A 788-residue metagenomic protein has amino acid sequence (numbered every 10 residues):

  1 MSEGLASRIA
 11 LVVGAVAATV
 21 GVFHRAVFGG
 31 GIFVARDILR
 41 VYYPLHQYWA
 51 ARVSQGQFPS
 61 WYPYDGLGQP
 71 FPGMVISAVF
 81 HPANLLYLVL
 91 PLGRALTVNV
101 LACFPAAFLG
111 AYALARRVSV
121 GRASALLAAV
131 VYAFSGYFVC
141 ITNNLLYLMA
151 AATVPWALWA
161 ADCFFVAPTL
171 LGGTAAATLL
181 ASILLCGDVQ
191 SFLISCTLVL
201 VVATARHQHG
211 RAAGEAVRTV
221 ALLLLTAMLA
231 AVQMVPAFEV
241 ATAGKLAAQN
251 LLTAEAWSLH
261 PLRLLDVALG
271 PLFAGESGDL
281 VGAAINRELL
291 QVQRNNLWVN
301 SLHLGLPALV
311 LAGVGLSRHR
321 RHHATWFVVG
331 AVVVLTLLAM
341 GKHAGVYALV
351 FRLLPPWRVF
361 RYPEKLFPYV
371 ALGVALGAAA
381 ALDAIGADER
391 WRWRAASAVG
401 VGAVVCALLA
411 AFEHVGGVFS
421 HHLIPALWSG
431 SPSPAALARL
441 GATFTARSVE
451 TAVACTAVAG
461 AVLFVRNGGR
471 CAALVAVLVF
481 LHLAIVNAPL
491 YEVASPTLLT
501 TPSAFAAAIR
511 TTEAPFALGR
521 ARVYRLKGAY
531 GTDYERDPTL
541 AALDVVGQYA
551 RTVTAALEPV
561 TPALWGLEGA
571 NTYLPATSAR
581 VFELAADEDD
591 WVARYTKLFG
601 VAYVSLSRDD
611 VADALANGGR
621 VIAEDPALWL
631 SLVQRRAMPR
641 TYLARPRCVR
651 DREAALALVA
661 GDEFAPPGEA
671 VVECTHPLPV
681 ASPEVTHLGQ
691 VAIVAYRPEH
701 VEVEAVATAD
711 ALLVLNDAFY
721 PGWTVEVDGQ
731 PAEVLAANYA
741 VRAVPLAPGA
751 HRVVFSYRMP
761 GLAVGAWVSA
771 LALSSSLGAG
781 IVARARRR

Functional and structural regions predicted by a protein language model:
L5-P70, F238-A247, L498, A508-P559 (+2 more regions): Hydrophobic alpha-helical membrane-insertion signals
R25-V118, A123-T153, L265-V299: Active-site lumenal/periplasmic loops and adjacent helix-entry segments of GT-C-fold, multi-pass membrane
R36, R40-P63, L223-G315, V359 (+3 more regions): Periplasmic/ER-lumenal interhelical loops and adjacent helix-loop junctions in multi-pass membrane proteins
Y42, V310, N571, A602 (+1 more regions): Active-site-proximal, structured, solvent-exposed surfaces of multi-pass membrane proteins that position macromolecular
M74-V79, R94-A111, N300-G313, V370-A378 (+1 more regions): Hydrophobic alpha-helical transmembrane segments
L145-A152, A160, F164-A181, V189-S191 (+6 more regions): Contiguous transmembrane helix-bundle modules in multi-pass membrane proteins
E255, G430, A438, A446 (+4 more regions): Extracytoplasmic
E276-G341, G373, A488, Y595-T596 (+1 more regions): Segments forming glycine/polar-rich beta-alpha architectures that bind adenosine-containing cofactors
